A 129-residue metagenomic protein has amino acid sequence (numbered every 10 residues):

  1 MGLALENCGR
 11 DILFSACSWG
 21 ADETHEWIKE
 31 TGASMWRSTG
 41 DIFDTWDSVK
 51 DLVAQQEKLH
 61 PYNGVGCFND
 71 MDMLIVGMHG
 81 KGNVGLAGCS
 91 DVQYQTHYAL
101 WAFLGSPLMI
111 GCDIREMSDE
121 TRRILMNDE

Functional and structural regions predicted by a protein language model:
M1-A4: Mature extracellular/periplasmic domains of secretome proteins
E6-D113: Glycan-recognition surfaces
M109-E129: Glycan-recognition and catalytic regions of carbohydrate-active enzymes
